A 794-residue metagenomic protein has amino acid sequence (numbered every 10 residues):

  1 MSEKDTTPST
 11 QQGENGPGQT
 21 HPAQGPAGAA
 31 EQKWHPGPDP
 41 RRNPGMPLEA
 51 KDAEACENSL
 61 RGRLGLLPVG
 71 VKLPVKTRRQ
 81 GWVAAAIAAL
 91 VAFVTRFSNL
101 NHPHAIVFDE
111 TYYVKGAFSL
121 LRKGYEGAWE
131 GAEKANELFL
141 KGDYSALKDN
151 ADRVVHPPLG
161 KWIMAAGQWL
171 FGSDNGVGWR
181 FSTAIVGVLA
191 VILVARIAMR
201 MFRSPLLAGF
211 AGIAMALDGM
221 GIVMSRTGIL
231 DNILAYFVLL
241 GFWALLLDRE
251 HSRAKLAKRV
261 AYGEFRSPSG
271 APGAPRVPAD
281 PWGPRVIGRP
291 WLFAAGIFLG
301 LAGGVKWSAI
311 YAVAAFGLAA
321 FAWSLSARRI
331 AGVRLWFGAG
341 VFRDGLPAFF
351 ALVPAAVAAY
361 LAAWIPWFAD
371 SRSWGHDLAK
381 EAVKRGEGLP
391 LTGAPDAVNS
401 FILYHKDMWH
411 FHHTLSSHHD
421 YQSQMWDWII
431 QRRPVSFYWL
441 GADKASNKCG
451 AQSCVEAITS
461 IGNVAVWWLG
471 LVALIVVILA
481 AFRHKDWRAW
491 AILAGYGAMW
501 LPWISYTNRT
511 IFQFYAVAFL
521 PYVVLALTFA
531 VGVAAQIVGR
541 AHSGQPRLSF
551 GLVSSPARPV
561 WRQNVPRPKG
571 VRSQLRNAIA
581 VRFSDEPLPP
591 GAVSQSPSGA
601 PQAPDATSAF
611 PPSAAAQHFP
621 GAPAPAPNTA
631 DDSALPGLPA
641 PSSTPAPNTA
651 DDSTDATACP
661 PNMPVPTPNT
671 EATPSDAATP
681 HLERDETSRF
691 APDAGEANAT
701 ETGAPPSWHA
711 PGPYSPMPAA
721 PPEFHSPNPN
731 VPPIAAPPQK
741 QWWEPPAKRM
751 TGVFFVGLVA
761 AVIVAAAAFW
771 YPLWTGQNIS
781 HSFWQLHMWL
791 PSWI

Functional and structural regions predicted by a protein language model:
M1-T95, R343, P347-A356, D631 (+2 more regions): Start-transfer (signal-anchor) and selected internal transmembrane alpha helices of multi-pass inner/ER membrane
S2-G16, G283-W291, S324-L325, L335 (+4 more regions): Transmembrane helical bundles and short interhelical boundary loops of multi-pass, membrane-embedded
V75, I87-A88, V177, V194-L217 (+4 more regions): Transmembrane-helix signature of polytopic, membrane-embedded enzymes that assemble or transfer cell-envelope glycans
A92, A211-A216, V223, L299 (+1 more regions): Short helix- or helix-capping micro-motifs that position conserved polar/aromatic residues at function-defining sites
F97-L140, P347-A348, A356-Q431, N778-W789: Aromatic-rich transmembrane-lumenal/periplasmic boundary elements in polytopic membrane proteins
I106-V107, W179, T183, M220-I233 (+1 more regions): Short acidic/glycine- and proline-prone juxtamembrane loop motifs at membrane-interface regions of multi-pass membrane
F181-F202, L240, V476: Transmembrane-helix motifs of polytopic, lipid-linked glycan transferases
L193, I233-W282, F298-L299, V523-F529: Specific aromatic-rich, kink-prone transmembrane helix
